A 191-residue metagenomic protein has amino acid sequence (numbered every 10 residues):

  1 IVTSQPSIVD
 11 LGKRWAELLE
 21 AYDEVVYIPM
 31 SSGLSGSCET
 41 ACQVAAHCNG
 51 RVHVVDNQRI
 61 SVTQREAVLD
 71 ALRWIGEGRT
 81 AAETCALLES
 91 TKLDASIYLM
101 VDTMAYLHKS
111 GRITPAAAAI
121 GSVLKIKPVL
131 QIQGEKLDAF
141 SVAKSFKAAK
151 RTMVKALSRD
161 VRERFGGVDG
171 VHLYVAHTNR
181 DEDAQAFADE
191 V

Functional and structural regions predicted by a protein language model:
I1-D10: N-terminal glycine-rich anion-binding loop in soluble enzyme alpha/beta folds
K13-E20: Short, well-structured alpha-helical segments in soluble
E20, E24, G33-H53, R59-V191: Mixed-charge interfacial surface used for oligomerization/domain docking and macromolecular partner engagement
